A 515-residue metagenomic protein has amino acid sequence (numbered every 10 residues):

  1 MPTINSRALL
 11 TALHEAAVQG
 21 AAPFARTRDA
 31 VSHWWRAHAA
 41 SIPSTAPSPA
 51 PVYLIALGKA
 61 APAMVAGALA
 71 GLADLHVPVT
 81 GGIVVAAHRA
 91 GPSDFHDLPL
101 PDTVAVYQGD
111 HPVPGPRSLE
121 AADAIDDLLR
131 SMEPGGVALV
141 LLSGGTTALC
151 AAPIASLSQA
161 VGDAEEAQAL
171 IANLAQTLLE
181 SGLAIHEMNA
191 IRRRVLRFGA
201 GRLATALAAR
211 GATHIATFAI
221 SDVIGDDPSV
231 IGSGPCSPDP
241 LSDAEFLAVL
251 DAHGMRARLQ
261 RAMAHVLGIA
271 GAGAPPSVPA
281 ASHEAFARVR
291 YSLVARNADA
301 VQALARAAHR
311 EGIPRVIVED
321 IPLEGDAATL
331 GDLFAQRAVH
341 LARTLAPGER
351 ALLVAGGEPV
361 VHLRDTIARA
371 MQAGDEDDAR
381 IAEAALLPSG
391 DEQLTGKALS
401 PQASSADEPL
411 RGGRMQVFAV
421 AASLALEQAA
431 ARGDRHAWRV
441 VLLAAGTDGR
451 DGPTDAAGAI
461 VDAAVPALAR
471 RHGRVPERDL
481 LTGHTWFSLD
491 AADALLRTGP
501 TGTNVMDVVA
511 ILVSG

Functional and structural regions predicted by a protein language model:
M1-Y53, P62-D74, G115-P134, V294-R350: N-terminal glycine-/serine-/threonine-rich phosphate-binding loop
I55-L57, I83-A86, L139-G144, T217-V223 (+3 more regions): Short beta-strand segments
G67-V77, D97-V104, P153-N173, L207-A212 (+8 more regions): A glycine- and small-aliphatic-rich helix-loop capping segment at beta-alpha/alpha-beta transitions that lines
V85-P134, I191-R192: Glycine-rich oxoanion-binding loops at beta->alpha junctions
H88-G91, A105, A151-F218: Glycine/threonine-rich beta-strand-loop-alpha-helix active-site module that forms ligand/phosphate-binding
S158-L183, D239-R256, I367-A370, D377-D378 (+3 more regions): Gly/Ser/Thr-rich active-site loops/lids in small-molecule metabolic enzymes that frequently grip phosphoryl groups
R210-A216, G232, P238-D326, L330: Accessory alpha-helical/coil subdomains and C-terminal extensions that flank or cap enzyme catalytic cores
E408-G515: Internal helix-turn-beta structural module
